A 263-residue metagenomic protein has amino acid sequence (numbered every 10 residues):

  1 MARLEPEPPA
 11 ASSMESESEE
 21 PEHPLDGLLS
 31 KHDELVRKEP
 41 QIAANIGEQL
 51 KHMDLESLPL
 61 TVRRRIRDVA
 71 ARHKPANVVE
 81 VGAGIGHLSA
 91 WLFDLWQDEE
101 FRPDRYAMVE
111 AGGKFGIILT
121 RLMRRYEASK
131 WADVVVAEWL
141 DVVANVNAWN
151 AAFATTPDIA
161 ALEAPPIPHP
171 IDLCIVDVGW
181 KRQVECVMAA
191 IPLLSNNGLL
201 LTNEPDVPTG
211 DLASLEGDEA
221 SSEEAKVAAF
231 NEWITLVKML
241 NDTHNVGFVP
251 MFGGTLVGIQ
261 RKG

Functional and structural regions predicted by a protein language model:
M1-R64, D68-K74: Rossmann-like AdoMet
A2-A11, W131-A213: Active-site segment flanking the S-adenosylmethionine/decSAM binding pocket in AdoMet-dependent transferases
L50, W96, L119, M123 (+1 more regions): Hydrophobic, Leu/Ile/Phe/Ala-enriched alpha-helical segments that form helix-helix packing faces
L55-N145: SAM cofactor-binding core of SAM-dependent methyltransferases, primarily the Rossmann-like beta-alpha-beta module
L58, V62-R65, V69-A70, V81 (+6 more regions): Long, contiguous hydrophobic alpha-helical segments, chiefly transmembrane helices and signal peptides
A70-K74, P166-P170, L240: Flexible, charged surface loops at secondary-structure boundaries
H73, W96-Q97, R124-E127, N150-T155 (+1 more regions): Short, hinge-like loop/turn segments at secondary-structure boundaries
I167, W180-G263: C-terminal substrate-binding/active-site "lid" region of AdoMet-derived donor-dependent transferases
